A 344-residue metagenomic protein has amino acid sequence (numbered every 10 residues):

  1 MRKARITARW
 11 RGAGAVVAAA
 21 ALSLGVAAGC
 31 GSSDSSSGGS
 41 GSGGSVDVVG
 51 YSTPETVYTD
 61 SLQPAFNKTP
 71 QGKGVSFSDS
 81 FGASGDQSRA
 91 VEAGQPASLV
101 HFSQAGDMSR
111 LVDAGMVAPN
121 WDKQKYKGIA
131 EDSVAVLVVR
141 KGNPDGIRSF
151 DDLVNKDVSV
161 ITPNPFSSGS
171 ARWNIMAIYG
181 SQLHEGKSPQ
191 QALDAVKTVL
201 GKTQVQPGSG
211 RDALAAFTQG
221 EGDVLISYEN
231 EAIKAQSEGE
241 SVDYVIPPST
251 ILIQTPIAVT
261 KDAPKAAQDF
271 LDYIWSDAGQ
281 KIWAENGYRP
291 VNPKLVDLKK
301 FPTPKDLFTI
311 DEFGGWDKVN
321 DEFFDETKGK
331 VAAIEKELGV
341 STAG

Functional and structural regions predicted by a protein language model:
R2-I6, G12-A15, P264-G344: Extracellular/periplasmic juxtamembrane helices and adjacent flexible linkers that interface with membrane partners
L24-G29: C-terminal motif of bacterial Sec signal peptides marking the signal peptidase cleavage site
G31-D34: Bacterial signal peptide processing site
G38-S167, D306-T309: N-terminal segment of the mature folded domain
P64-Q71, V154-G208: Ligand-binding cleft/hinge of the Venus flytrap
N120-A130, F150-D151, Q236-I251, V259: Short beta-strand->loop
A135-N143, L252-A267, I282-N286, V291: A bilobed periplasmic-binding-protein/Venus flytrap-type ligand-binding module shared by bacterial periplasmic
E185-T250, P256: Ligand-binding pocket segment of bilobal, Venus flytrap-like solute-binding proteins
